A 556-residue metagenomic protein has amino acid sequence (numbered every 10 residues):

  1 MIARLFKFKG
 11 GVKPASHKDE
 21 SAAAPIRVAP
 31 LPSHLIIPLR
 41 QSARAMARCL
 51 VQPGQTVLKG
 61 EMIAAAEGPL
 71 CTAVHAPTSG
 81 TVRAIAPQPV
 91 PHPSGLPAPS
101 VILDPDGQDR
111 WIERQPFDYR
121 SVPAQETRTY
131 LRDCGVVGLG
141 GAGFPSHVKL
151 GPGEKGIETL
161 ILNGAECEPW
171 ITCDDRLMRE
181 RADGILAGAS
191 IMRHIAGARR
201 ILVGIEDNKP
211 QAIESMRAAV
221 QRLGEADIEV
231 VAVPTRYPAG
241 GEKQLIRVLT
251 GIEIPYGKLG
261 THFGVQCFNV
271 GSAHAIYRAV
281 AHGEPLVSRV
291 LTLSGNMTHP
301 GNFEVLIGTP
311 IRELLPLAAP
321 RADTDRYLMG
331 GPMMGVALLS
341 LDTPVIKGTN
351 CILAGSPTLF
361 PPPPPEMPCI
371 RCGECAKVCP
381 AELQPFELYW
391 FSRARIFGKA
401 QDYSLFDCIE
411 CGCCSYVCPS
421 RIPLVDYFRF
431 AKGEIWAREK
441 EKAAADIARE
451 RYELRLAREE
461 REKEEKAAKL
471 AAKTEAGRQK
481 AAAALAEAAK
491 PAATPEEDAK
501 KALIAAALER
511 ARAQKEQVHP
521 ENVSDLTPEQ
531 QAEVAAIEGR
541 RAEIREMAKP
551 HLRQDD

Functional and structural regions predicted by a protein language model:
M1-L50, I102: N-terminal, Lys/Arg-enriched amphipathic/low-complexity engagement segments that precede the first folded domain
Q52-A65, A84: Short, well-structured beta-strand-loop connectors
G80-V82: Conserved hydrophobic positions within beta-strands
A84, P89-L139, F144, P210: Acidic low-complexity segments
D109-W111, G138, L160-D174, M297: Gly-rich Lys/Arg/Thr-decorated short loops/hinges at beta-loop-alpha junctions or inter-strand turns that position
A165, R199-I311, L317-A322: Hydrophobic alpha-helical positions that pack around
T349-E366, A376, P380-K490: Ferredoxin-type iron-sulfur electron-transfer modules in oxidoreductases and energy-metabolism complexes
A489-D556: Charge-dense, low-complexity intrinsically disordered regions
